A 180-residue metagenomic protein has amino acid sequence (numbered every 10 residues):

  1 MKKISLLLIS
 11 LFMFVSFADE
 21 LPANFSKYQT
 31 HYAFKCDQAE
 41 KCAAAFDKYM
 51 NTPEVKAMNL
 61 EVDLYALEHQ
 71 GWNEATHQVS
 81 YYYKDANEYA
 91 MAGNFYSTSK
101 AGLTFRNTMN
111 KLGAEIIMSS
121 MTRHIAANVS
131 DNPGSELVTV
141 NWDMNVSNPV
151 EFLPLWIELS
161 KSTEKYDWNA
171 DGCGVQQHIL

Functional and structural regions predicted by a protein language model:
M1-I4: Positively charged n-region of N-terminal signal peptides that target proteins for export
I9-F17: Hydrophobic h-region of N-terminal signal peptides that target proteins for export in Gram-negative bacteria
A18-L180: Short S/T/G/P-rich N-terminal loop/turn motif that feeds into the first structured element of a domain
